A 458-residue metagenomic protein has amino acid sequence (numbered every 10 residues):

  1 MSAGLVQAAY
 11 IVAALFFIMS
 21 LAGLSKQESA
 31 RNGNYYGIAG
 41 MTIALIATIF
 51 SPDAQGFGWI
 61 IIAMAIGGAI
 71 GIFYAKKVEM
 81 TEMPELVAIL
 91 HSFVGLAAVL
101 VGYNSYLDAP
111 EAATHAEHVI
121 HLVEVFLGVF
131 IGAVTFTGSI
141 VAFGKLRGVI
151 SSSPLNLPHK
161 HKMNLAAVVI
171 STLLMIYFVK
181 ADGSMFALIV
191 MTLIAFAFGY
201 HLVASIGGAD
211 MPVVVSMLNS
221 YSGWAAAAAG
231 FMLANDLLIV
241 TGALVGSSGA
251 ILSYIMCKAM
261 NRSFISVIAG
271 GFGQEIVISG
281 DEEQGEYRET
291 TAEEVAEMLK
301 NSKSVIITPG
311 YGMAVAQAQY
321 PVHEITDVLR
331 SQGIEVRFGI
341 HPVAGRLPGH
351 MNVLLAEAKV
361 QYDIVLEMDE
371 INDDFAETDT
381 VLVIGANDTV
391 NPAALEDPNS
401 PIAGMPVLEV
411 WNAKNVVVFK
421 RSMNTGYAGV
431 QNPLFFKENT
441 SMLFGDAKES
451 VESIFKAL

Functional and structural regions predicted by a protein language model:
M1-A14, S51-A69, H121-F136, D182-I194: Structural signature of hydrophobic alpha-helical transmembrane segments
F16-S29, G68-V87, S139-P154, F198-M211 (+1 more regions): C-terminal ends of transmembrane helices
R31-G40, I60-I62, E82-V94, P154-L165 (+1 more regions): Cytoplasmic-side transmembrane-helix entry/capping segments in multi-pass membrane proteins
T48-I61, F73-M83, V99-A116, A181: Transmembrane alpha-helix boundary signature
N104-A116, K180-F186, V213, S220-T241: Transmembrane helix-loop junctions at the membrane interface of multipass transporters and ion channels
G207, Y221-I265: Mobile "lid/hinge" segments at catalytic clefts and subdomain interfaces of large enzymes
L244-S302: Membrane-interfacial segments at transmembrane helix termini in multi-pass membrane proteins
E283-L458: Structured cytosolic domains appended to multi-pass membrane proteins
